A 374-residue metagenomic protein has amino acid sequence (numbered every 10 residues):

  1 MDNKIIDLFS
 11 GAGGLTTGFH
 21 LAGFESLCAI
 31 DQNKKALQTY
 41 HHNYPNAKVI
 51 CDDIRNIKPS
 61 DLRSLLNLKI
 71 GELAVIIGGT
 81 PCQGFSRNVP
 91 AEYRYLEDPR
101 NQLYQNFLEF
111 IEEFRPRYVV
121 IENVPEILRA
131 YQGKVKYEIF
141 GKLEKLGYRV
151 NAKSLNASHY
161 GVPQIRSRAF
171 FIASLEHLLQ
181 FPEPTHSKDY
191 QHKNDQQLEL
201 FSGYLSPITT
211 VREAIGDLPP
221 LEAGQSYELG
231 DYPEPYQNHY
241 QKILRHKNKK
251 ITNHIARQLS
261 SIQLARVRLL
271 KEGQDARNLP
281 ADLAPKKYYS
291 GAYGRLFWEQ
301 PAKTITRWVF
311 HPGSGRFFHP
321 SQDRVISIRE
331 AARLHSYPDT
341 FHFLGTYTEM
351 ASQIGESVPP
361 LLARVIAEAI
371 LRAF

Functional and structural regions predicted by a protein language model:
D2-R115, P125-R129, K134-Y137: Core alpha/beta nucleotide-donor-binding catalytic domains of modification enzymes
G13, Q105, G133-Y137, T209 (+5 more regions): A structural signal for well-ordered alpha-helical segments within the folded catalytic domains of diverse enzymes
P45, T80-P81, P116, P163 (+2 more regions): Proline-centered helix-kink/hinge sites
S60-L62, S154-S158, Y288-G291: Short alpha-helical segments and helix-capping/turn motifs at coil-helix boundaries
L65-I70, Q83-L283: Class I S-adenosyl-L-methionine
P81-F85, E176, F310-H311, D339-T340: Short connector loops/turns at beta-strand edges and beta->alpha or beta->beta junctions
G230-F374: C-terminal target-recognition/interaction regions appended to catalytic cores
